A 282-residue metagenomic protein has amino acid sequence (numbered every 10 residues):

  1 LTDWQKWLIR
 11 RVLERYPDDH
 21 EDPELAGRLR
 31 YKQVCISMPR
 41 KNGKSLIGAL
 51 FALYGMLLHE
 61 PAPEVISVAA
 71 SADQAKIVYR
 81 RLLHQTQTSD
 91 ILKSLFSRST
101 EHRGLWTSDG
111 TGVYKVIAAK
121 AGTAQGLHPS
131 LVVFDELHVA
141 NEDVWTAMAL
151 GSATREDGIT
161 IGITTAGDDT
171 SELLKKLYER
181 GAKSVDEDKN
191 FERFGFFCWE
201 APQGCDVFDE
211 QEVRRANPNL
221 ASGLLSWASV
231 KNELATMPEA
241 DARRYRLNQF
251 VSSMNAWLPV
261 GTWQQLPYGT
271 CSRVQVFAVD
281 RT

Functional and structural regions predicted by a protein language model:
L1-Q33, R273: Pre-P-loop entry segment of helicase/translocase ATPase cores
V34-S37, I66: Short hydrophobic/aromatic beta-strand immediately N-terminal to the Walker A/P-loop
R40: The conserved Walker
K44-M56: Motif I (Walker A/P-loop) of helicase-class P-loop NTPases
P63-H84: Conserved Walker A/P-loop ATP-binding site and its immediately adjacent core in helicase/helicase-like ATPase domains
R80-S130: Inter-Walker segment of RecA-like/P-loop motor cores
D135-E136: Walker B catalytic acidic pair
D143, A147-T282: Non-catalytic, compositionally simple segments
